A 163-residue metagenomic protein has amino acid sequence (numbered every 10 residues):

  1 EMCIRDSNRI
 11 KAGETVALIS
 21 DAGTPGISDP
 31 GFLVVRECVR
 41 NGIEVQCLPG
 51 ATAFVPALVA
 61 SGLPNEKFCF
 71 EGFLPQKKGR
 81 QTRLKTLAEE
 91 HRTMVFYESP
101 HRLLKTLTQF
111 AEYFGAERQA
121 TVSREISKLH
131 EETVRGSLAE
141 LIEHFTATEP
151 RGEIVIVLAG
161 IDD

Functional and structural regions predicted by a protein language model:
M2-I4: Short, small-residue-biased leader/transition segments that mark boundaries at the very start of proteins
D6-R9, A57, H144: CheY-like receiver
N8-K11, V34-R36, S61-E66, Y113-F114 (+1 more regions): Short, hinge-like loop/turn segments at secondary-structure boundaries
K11-P56, R102-K105: A glycine-rich beta-strand to alpha-helix segment that forms a phosphate/ribose-binding loop at ligand/cofactor sites
K11-T15, T93, Y97-D163: A contiguous loop/helix-start segment that scaffolds small-molecule binding in enzyme catalytic cores
T24, S28, A51, L74-K77 (+2 more regions): Conserved phosphate/pyrophosphate-binding and hydrolysis machinery centered on Walker-type P-loop NTPases, extending
D29, A57-V59, Q81-K85, T106-T108 (+1 more regions): Short, well-ordered secondary-structure micro-motifs
L33-E90: Class I SAM-dependent methyltransferase SAM-binding "motif I" and its flanking Rossmann-like core
